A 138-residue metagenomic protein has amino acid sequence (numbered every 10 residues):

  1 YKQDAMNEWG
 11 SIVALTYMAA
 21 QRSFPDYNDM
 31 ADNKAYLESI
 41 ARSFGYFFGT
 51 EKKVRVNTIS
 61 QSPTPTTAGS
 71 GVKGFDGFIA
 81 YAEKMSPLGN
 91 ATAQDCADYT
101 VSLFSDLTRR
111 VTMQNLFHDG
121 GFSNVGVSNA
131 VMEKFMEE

Functional and structural regions predicted by a protein language model:
Y1, G45, G49, K73 (+1 more regions): Generic helix-packing signal
K2-T50, Q61-P65, G89, F122: Catalytic loop of short-chain dehydrogenase/reductase
W9, K53-R55, V111-M113: Short, small/polar-rich loop/turn modules that mediate ligand/substrate recognition or access, typified
S11, T67, S105-T108: Short linear Ser/Thr-Pro motifs
M18, D26-Y27, S70-V72, N115-L116 (+1 more regions): Short amphipathic alpha-helical segments
E51, Q61-S86, D95, G126-E138: A glycine/serine/threonine-rich, flexible loop-to-helix segment that serves as the NAD(P) cofactor-binding "lid"
T58, D76-V111, L116-G120: C-terminal helical subdomain
T108-V111, N115-E138: C-terminal tail/cap regions
